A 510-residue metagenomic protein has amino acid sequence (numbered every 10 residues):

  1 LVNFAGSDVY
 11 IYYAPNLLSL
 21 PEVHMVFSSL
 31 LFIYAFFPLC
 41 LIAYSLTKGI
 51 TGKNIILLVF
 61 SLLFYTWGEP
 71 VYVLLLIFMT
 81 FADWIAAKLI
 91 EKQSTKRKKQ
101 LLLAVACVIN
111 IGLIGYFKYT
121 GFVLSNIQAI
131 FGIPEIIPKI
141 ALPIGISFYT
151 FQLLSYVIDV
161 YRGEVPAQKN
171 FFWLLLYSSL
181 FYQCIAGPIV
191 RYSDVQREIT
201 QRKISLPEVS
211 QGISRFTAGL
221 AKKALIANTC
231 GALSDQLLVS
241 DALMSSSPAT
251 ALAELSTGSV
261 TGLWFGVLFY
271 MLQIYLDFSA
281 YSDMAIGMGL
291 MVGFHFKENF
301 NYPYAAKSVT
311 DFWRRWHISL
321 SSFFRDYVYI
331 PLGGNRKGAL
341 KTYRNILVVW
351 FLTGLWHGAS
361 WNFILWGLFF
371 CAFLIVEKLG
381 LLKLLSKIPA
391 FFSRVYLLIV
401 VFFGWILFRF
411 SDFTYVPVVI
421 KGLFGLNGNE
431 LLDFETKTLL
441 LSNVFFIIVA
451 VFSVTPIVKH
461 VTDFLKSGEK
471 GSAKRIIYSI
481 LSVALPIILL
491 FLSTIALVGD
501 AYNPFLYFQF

Functional and structural regions predicted by a protein language model:
N3, Y13-Q509: Membrane-embedded transmembrane alpha-helical bundles that form the catalytic cores of multi-pass lipid-modifying
